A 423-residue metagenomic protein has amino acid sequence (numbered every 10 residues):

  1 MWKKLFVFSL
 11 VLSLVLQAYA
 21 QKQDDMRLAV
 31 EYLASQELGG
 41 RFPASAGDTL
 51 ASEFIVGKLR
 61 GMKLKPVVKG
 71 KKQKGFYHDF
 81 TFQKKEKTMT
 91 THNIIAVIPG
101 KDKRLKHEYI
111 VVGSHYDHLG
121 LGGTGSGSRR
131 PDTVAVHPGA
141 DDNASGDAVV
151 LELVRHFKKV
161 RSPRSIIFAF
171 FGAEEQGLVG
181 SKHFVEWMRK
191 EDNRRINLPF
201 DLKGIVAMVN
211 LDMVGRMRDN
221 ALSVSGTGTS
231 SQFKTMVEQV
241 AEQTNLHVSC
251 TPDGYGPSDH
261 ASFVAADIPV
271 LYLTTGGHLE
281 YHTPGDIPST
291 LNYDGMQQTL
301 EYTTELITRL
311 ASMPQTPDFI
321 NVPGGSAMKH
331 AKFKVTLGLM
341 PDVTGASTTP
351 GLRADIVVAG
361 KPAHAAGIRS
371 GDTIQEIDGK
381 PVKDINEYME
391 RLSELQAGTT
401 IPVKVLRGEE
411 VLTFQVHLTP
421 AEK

Functional and structural regions predicted by a protein language model:
F6-Q17: Bacterial N-terminal signal peptides
Q17-V67, H107-Y109, I205: N-terminal hydrophobic or amphipathic helices/low-complexity stretches enriched in small/hydrophobic/Pro/Gly
L33, L59, F82-S126: Acidic/His- and Gly-rich active-site-bordering loop/insert found across diverse amide/peptide-bond hydrolases
Q36-A46, T81-Q83, D132-N143, F170-F171 (+4 more regions): Second-shell loop/turn segments in exported
R41-P99: A non-catalytic alpha/beta surface segment that caps or lines the substrate-entry region of metallo-dependent hydrolase
K87-H92, G120, R130-Q232, P252-G256: Acidic/histidine-rich catalytic neighborhood of metal-dependent amide-processing enzymes
V214-V322: Active-site-adjacent substrate-binding region of metalloamidase/peptidase-like peptide-processing proteins
T290, Y302, A311-K423: C-terminal recognition in membrane/secretory proteostasis and scaffolding
